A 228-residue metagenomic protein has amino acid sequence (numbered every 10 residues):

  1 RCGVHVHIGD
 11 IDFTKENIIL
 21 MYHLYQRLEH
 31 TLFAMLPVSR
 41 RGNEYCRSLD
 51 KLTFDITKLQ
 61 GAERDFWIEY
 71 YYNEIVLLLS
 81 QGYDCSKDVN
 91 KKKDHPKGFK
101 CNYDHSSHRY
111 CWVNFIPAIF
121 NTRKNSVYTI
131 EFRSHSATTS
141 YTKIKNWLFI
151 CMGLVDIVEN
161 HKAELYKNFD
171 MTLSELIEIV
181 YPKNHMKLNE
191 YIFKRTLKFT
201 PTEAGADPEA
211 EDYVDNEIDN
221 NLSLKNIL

Functional and structural regions predicted by a protein language model:
R1-E16: Long, hydrophobic, well-ordered secondary-structure blocks that form the structural core and pocket-lining surfaces
D12-L228: C-terminal accessory/tail domains of diverse enzymes
